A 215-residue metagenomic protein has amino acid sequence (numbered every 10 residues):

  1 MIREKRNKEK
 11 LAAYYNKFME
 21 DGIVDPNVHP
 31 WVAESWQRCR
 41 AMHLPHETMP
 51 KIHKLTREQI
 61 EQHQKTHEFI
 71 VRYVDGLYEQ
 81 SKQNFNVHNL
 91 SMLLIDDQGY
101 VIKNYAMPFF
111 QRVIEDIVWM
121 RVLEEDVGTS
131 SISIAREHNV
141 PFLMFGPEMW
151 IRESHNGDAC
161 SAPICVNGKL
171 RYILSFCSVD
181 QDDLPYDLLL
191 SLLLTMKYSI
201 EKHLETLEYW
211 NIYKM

Functional and structural regions predicted by a protein language model:
M1-M49, T56-H88, E125-F142, R171-I173 (+1 more regions): Juxtadomain coupling helices with adjacent low-complexity linkers
N89-S91, A159-C160: Short loop/turn microsegments at loop-to-beta-strand junctions
M92-D97, N104: Short hydrophobic alpha-helical segments used for membrane anchoring or interfacial signaling
V101-A106, Q111-R112: Amphipathic coiled-coil signal-relay and dimerization helices
F110-E124: Allosteric regulatory "coupling" segments in signal-transduction proteins
V113-E115, G128-I132, F142-H155: Signal-transducing coupling segments at domain and membrane junctions
E153-P163: A short beta-strand signature within small-molecule sensing/ligand-binding domains used in signal transduction
C165-L170: Flexible loop/coil segments at beta-strand boundaries within sensory signal-transduction domains
